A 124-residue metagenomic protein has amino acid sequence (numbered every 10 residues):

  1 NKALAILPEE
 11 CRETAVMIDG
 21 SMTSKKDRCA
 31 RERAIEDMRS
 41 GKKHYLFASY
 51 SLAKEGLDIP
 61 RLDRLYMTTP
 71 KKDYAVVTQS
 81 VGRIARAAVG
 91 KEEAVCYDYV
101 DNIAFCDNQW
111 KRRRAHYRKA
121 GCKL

Functional and structural regions predicted by a protein language model:
N1-L7, Y117: Conserved strand-helix element at the start of the C-terminal RecA-like helicase core
K2, R12-K54: Conserved helicase ATPase core of P-loop NTP-dependent helicases/translocases
I6-E10, R83: Alpha-helical structural signal in soluble globular domains
R12-T14, P60-R64, V89-C96, A120-G121: Short glycine-/polar-rich loops that comprise or flank the Walker A/P-loop and associated switch/sensor motifs
F47-A48, E55-P70, T78-Q79, A94-Y99: A short beta-strand element within the Helicase C-terminal
E55-I59, D73-T78, V89, I103-Q109: Switch/connector loops and helix/strand junctions flanking conserved nucleotide-binding motifs in nucleotide-processing
R83-H116: Conserved segment of the helicase C-terminal RecA-like domain
R114, K119-L124: Charged phosphate-binding loop/patch that engages nucleotide di/tri-phosphates or the phosphate backbone of nucleic
